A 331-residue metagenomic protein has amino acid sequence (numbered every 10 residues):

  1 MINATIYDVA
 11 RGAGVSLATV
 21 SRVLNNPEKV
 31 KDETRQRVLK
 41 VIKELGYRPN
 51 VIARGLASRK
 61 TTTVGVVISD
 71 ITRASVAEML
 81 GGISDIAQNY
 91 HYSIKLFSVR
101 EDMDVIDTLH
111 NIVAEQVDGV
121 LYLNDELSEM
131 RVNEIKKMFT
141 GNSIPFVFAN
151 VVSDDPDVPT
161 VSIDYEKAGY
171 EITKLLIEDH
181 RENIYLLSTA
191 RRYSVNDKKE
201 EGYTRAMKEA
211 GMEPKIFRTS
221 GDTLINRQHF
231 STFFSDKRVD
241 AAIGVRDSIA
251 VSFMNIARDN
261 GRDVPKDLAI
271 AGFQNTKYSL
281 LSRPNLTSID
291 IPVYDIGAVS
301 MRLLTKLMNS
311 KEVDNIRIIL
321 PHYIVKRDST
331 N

Functional and structural regions predicted by a protein language model:
M1, T62-K174, T232-D236: Alpha-helical recognition/docking segments in bacterial nutrient-uptake and carbohydrate-utilization systems
M1-T61, N331: N-terminal helix-turn-helix DNA-binding module of bacterial transcription factors
S75-N89, A168-I172, S194-E213, S252 (+2 more regions): Short, solvent-exposed amphipathic alpha-helices that sit in or adjacent to ligand/effector-binding or catalytic
A87-S98, L186, T204-L224: Short beta-strand elements in bilobed, periplasmic/extracellular small-molecule ligand-binding domains
V117-E126, V147, Y185-L187, D236-I249 (+1 more regions): Periplasmic-binding protein-like
P159-L186, R205, T223-S231, A250 (+1 more regions): Hydrophobic alpha-helical segments within soluble ligand-binding/sensing domains
Y170-M212, I316-N331: An alpha-beta-alpha
T232-N331: Flexible loop/turn connectors
